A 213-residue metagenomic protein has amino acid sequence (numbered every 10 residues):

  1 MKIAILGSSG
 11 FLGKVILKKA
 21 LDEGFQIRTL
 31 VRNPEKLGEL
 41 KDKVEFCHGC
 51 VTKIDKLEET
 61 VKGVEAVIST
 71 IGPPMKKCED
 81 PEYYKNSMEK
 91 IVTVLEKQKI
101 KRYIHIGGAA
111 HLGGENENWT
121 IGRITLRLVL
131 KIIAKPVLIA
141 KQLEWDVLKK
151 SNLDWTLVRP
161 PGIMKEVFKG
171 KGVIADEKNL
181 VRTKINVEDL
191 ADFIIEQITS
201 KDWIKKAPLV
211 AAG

Functional and structural regions predicted by a protein language model:
I3-E23: N-terminal Rossmann NAD(P)H-binding glycine-rich loop of SDR-like oxidoreductase domains
A4, E35-K90, V94-K97, I198-T199: NAD(P)H-binding glycine-rich loop region in Rossmannoid oxidoreductase-like domains and their noncatalytic homologs
V31, G107, R159-G162: Conserved SDR Rossmann-fold cofactor-binding beta-strand/turn motif
P34, K90-P136, E144: Conserved Rossmann-fold NAD(P)-dependent oxidoreductase catalytic core, especially the SDR/UDP-sugar
Y84-K85, I139-A140, V158, R182-I195 (+1 more regions): Substrate-positioning beta->alpha
W145-E166: Conserved beta-loop-beta element that borders a ligand/cofactor-binding pocket
W155, S200-G213: Core catalytic loop region at the nicotinamide-binding pocket of NAD(P)H-dependent oxidoreductases
V167-G172, Q197-K206: Glycine/proline-rich active-site loop of Rossmann-fold NAD(P)-dependent oxidoreductases
